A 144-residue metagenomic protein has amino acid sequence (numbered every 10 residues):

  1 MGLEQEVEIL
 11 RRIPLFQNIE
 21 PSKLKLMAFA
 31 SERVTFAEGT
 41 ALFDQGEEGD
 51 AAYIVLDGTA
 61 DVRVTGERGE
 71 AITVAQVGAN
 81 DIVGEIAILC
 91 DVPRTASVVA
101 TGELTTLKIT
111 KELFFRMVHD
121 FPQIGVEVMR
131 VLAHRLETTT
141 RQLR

Functional and structural regions predicted by a protein language model:
M1-R144: Cytosolic regulatory regions built on CNB/CRP/Popeye-like sensor folds
